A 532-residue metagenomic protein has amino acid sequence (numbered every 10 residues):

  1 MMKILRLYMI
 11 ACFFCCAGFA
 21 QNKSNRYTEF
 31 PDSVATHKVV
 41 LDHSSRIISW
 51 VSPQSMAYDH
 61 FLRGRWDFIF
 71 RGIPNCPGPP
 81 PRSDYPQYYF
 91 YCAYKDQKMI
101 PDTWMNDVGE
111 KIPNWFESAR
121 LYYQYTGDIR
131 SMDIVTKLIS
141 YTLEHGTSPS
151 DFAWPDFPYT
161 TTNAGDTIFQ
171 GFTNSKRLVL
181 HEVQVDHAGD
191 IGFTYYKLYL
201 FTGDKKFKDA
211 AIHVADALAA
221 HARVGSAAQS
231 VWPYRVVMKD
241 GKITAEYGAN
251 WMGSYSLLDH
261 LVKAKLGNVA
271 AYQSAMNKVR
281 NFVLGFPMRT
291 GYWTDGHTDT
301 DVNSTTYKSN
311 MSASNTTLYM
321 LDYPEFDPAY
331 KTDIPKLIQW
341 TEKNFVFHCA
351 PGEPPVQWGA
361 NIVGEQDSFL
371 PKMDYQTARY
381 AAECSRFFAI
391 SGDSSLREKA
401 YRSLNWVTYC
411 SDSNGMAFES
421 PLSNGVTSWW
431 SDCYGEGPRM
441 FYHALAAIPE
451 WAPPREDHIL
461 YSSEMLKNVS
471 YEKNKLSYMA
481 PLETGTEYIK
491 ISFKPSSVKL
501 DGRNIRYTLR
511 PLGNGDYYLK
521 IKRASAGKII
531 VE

Functional and structural regions predicted by a protein language model:
M1-K23: Bacterial Sec-dependent N-terminal signal peptides
Q21-E110, I129-S175, K205, I212-H213 (+6 more regions): Low-complexity, Ser/Thr/Pro/Gly-enriched N-terminal "stalk/linker" regions
N22-P79, K137, Y195, K205 (+4 more regions): Terminal, non-catalytic domain-edge segments
P81-N106, A153-E182, A228-G253, G291-L318 (+2 more regions): Carbohydrate-binding/catalytic loop surfaces
W104, E110-Y125, K137-L138, D190-K197: Non-membrane alpha-helical segments in proteins
V185, G189, Y196-Y199, D204-P287: Solenoidal tandem-repeat scaffolds enriched in leucines and small polar residues
M479-S496: Surface-exposed beta-strand/loop patches in extracellular or lumenal glycoproteins
E487-I489, P511-E532: C-terminal beta-strand-rich structural cap/linker in extracellular carbohydrate-active enzymes
